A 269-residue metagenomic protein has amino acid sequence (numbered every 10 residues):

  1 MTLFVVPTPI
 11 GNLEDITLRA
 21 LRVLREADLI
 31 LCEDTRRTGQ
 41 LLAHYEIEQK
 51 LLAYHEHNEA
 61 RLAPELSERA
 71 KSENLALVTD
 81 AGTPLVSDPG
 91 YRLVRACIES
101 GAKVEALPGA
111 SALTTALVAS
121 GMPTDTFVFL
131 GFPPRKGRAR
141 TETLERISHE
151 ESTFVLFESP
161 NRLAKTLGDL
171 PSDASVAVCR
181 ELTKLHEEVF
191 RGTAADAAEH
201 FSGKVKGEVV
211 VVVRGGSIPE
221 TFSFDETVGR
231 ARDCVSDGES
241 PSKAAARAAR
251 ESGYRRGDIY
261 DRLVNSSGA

Functional and structural regions predicted by a protein language model:
M1-H57: Glycine-rich, flexible N-terminal cofactor/catalytic loop recognition
T2-V6, K71-T79, F127, S152-L156 (+1 more regions): Generic beta-sheet signal
L24-I30, G101-V104, S152-F154: Short active-site oxyanion
L52-A60, P133-G137: Conserved helicase motor
E56-K71, P89: Short phosphate-binding loop-to-helix
N58, A81-P89, R135, L163: Acidic, metal-coordinating catalytic cores used for nucleic-acid/nucleotide bond scission and strand-transfer chemistry
N74, T153, F157-A269: A contiguous loop/helix-start segment that scaffolds small-molecule binding in enzyme catalytic cores
R92-E150: Class I SAM-dependent methyltransferase SAM-binding "motif I" and its flanking Rossmann-like core
